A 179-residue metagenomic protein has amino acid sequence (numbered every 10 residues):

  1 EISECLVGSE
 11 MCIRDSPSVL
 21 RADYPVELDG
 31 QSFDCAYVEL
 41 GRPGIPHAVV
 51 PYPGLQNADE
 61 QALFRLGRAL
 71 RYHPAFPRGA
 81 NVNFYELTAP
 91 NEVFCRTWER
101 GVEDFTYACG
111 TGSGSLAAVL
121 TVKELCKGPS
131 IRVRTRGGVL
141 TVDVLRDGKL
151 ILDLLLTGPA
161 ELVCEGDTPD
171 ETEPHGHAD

Functional and structural regions predicted by a protein language model:
E1, R21-P25, C35-V38, V82 (+2 more regions): Short, acidic/polar N-cap/turn motifs at the starts of alpha helices
E1-I13: Short, small-residue-biased leader/transition segments that mark boundaries at the very start of proteins
S9, P17-D23, N91, V139 (+1 more regions): PLP-dependent amino-acid enzyme catalytic core
P17-Y24, L70-F76: Short, conserved active-site entrance elements at the starts or edges of catalytic domains
A22-D59: Internal active-site segments that recognize and position negatively charged phosphoryl groups and nucleotide moieties
V49-D179: A glycine-rich beta-to-alpha transition motif near the start of alpha/beta enzyme domains, typified by
